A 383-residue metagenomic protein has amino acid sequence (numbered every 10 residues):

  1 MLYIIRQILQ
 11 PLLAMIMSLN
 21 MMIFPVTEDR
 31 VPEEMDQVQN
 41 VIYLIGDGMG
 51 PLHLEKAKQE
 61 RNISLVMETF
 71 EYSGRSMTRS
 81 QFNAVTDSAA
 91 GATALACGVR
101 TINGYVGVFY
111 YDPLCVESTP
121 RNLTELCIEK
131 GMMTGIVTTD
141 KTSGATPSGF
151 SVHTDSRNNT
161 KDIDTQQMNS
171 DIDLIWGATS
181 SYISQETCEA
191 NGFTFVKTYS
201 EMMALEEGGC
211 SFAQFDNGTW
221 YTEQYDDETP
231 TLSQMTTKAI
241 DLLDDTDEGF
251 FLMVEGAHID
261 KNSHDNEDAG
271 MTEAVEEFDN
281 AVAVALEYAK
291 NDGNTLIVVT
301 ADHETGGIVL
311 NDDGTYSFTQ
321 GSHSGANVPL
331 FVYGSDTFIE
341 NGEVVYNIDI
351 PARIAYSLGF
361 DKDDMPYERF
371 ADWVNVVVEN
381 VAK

Functional and structural regions predicted by a protein language model:
Y3-P25: Sec-dependent N-terminal signal peptides of Gram-positive bacterial secreted proteins and lipoproteins
F24-S180, S184-M202, E206-C210, E304-K383: N-terminal catalytic scaffold of extracellular/periplasmic and nuclease hydrolases that process anionic headgroups
Q39-N40, M132, E248-G249, G293-T295: Short coil/turn segments at beta-strand junctions that form active-site/ligand-binding loops
Y43, A213-F215, F251-E255, V298: Structural motif
P51, E276-G314: Metal-dependent active-site segment of extracytoplasmic phospho-/sulfohydrolases and closely related
A145-S151, G218-D226, T236-I240, D244-L286: Active-site His/acidic residue clusters
V196-T236: Functional beta-strand-loop-alpha-helix junction segments that form "active/interaction loops" within catalytic
G270-Y288, S317-V328, V332: Gly/Ser/Thr-rich active-site loops/lids in small-molecule metabolic enzymes that frequently grip phosphoryl groups
